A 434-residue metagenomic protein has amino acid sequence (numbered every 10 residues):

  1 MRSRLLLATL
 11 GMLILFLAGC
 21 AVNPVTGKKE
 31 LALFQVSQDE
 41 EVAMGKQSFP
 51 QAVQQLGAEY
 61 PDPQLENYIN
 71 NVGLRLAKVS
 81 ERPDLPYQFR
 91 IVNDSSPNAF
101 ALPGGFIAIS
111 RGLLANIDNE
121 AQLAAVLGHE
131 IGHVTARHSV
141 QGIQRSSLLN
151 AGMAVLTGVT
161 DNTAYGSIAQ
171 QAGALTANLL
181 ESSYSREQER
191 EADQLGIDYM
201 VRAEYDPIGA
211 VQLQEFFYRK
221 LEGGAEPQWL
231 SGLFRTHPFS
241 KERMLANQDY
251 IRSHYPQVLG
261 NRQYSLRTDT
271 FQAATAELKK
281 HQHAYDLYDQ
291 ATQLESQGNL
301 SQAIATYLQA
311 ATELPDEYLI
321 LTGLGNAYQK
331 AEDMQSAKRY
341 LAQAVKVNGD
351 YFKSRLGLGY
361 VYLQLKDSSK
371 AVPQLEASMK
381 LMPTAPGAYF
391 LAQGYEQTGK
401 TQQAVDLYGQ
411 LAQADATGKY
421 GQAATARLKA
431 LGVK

Functional and structural regions predicted by a protein language model:
A32-P86, I168-R235, E242-M244, Q364: Short helix/loop segments within enzyme catalytic domains that coordinate or immediately flank catalytic cofactors
L180, S185-Y318, A331-D333, A337-R339 (+2 more regions): Extracytoplasmic and endomembrane cell-envelope/extracellular-matrix remodeling and assembly machinery
A284, Y318-L319, F352-K353, A385-G387 (+1 more regions): Helix-start (N-cap) detector for alpha-helical repeat units in TPR-like alpha-solenoids, especially tetratricopeptide
S296, K330-A331, Q364-L365, Q397-T398 (+1 more regions): Register position in tetratricopeptide repeats
A310, Q343-A344, A377-S378, Q410-L411: Canonical positions in the second alpha-helix
E313, V347, K380-L381, A414: Structural marker of alpha-solenoid helical repeat scaffolds
G323, G357, F390-L391, A423-R427: Canonical tetratricopeptide repeat
